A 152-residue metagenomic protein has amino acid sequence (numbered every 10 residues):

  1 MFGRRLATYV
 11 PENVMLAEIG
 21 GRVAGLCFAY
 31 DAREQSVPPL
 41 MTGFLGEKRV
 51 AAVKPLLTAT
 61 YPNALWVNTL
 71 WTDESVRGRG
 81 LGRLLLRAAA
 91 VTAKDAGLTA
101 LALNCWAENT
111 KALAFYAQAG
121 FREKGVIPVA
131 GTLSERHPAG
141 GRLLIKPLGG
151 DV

Functional and structural regions predicted by a protein language model:
M1-V14, E18-G20, A24: Active-site rim helix/loop that mediates acceptor-substrate recognition in acyltransferases
L16, R22-D31, W66, W71: Conserved beta-strand in the GNAT
R33-T69, T132: Conserved acyl-donor/pantetheine-binding loop and adjacent beta-alpha core of acyl/acetyltransferases and related
A64-L65, L86, A93-N104: Conserved GNAT acetyl-CoA-binding A-motif
D73-S75, R79, A107-E108: Active-site acidic-Proline motif in GNAT/NAT acetyltransferases
G78-T92, A114-Q118: Conserved acetyl-CoA-binding loop-helix of GNAT-fold acetyltransferases
T99-A102, W106-L113, A119, V129-V152: C-terminal "cap" of GNAT-fold acetyltransferases
E123: Short beta-strand "wing" residues that participate in macromolecule-binding interfaces
